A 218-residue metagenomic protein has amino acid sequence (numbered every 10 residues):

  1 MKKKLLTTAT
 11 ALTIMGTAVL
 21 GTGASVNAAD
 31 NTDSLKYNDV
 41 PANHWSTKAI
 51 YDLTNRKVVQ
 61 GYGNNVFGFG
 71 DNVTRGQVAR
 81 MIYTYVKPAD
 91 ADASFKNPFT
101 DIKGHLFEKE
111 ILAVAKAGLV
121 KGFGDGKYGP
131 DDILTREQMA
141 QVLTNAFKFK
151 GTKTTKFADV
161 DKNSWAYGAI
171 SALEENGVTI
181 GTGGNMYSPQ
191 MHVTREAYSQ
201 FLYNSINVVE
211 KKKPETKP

Functional and structural regions predicted by a protein language model:
K2-T47, Q60-G76, Y83-K109, V120-E137 (+3 more regions): Feature responds to low-complexity, polar/acidic, surface-exposed segments characteristic of secreted/exported proteins
A117-L119, N176-G177: Loop/turn elements at helix/coil->beta-strand transitions in domains of secreted/extracellular proteins
V193-T194, F201: Disulfide-stabilized extracellular recognition modules
